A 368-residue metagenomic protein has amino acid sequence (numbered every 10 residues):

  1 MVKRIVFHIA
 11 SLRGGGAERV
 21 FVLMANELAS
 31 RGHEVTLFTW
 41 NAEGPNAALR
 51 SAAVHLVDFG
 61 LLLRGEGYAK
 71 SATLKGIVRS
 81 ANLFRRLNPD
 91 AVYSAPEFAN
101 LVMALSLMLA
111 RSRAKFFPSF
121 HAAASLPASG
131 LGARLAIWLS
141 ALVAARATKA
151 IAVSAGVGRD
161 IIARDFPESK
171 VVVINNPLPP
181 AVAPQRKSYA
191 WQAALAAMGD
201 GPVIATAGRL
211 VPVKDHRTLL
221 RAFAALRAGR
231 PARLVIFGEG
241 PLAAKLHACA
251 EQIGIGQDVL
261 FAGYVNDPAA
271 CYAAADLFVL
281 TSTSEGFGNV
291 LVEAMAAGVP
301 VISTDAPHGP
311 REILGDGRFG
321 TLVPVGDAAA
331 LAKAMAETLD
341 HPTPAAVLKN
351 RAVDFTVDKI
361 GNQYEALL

Functional and structural regions predicted by a protein language model:
F7-G15, R19-S71, V157, V173 (+1 more regions): N-terminal strand-loop element at the rim of the active site of nucleotide-sugar-dependent glycosyltransferases
E18-L23, P202, T206-A225, P241-A248: A conserved mid-protein helix/loop that constitutes part of the nucleotide-sugar donor-binding site
S71-V78, K115-F117, A124-R146: Nucleotide-sugar donor phosphate/pyrophosphate-binding loop at the beta->alpha transition of glycosyltransferases
S94-N100, F120: Short His-centered aromatic/hydrophobic patch
R146-V171, L178-P180: A short, active-site helix/loop in glycosyltransferases that binds the activated sugar's phosphate group
Y264, T283: Aromatic "clamp/platform" in nucleotide-sugar-dependent glycosyltransferases that forms part of the donor/acceptor
P300-T304: Short hydrophobic beta-strand element within catalytic cores of glycosyltransferases and related nucleotide-activated
G315-A328, A336-P342: Conserved acidic donor-binding segment of nucleotide-sugar-dependent glycosyltransferases
